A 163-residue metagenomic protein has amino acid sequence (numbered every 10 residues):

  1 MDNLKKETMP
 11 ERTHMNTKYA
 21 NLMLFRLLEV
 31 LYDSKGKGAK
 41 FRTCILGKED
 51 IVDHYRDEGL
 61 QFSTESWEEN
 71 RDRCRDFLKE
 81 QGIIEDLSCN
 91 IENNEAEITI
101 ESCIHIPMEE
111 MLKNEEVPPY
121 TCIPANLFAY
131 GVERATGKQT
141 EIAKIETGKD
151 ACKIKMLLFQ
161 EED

Functional and structural regions predicted by a protein language model:
M1-Y120, Q139-K153, L157-D163: N-terminal accessory segment detector
P118-G137: Active-site helix/loop of acyl-thioester processing domains in fatty-acid/polyketide metabolism, spanning hotdog-fold
